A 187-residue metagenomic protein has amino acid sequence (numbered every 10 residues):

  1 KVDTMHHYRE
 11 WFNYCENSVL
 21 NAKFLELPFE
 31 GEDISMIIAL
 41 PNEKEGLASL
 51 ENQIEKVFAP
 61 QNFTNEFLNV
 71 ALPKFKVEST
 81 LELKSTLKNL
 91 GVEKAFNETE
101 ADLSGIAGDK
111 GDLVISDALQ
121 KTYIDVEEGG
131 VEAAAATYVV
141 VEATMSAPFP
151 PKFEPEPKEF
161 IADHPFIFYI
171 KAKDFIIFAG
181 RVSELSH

Functional and structural regions predicted by a protein language model:
K1-H187: Secretory/exported precursors with cleavable N-terminal leaders
